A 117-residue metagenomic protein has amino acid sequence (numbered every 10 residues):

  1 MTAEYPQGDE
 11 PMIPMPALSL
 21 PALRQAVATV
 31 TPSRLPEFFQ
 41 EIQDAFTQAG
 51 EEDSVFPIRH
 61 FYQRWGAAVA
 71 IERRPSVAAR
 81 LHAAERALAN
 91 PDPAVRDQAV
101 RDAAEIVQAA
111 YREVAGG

Functional and structural regions predicted by a protein language model:
T2-T47: Short terminal alpha-helical segments
Q7, W65, A115-G116: Feature targets compositionally biased, intrinsically disordered low-complexity regions with long contiguous runs
L18-L23, R74, D92, R96: Intrinsic-disorder/low-complexity, polar/charged segments
R24-V30, E51-F56, R101: Alpha-helical interaction segments
R34-S76: Amphipathic alpha-helical interaction modules
A78-G117: Amphipathic alpha-helical binding modules
